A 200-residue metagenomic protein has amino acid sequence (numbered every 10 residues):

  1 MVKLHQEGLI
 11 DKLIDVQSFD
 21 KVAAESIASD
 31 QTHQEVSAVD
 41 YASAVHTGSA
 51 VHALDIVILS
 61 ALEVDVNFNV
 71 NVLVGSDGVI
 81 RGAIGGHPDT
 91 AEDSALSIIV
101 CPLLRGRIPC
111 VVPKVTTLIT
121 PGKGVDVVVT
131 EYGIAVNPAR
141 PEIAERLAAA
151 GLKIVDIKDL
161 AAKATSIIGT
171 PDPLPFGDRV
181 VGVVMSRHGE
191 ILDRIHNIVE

Functional and structural regions predicted by a protein language model:
V2-E200: Conserved phosphate- and dinucleotide-binding cores of soluble alpha/beta proteins, encompassing both enzyme active
